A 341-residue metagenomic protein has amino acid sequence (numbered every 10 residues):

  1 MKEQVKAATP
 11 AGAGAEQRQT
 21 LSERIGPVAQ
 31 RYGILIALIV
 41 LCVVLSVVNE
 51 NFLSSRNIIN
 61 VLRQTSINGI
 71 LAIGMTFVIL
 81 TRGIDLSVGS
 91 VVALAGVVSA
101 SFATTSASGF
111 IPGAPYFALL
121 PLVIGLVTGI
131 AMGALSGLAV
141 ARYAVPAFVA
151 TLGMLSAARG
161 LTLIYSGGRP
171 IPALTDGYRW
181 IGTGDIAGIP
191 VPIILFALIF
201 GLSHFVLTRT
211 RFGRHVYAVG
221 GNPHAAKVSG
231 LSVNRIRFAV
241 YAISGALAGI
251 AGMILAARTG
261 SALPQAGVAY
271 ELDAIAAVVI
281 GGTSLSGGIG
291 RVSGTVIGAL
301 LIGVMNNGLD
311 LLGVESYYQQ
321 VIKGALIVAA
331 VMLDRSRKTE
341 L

Functional and structural regions predicted by a protein language model:
M1-L41, V228, S232-R235, N307-L341: Cytosolic-side transmembrane-helix boundaries in multi-pass membrane proteins
E3-A72, A107-L120, D185: Membrane-interfacial amphipathic/re-entrant helices at transmembrane-helix boundaries
R31-I36, V61, N68-G69, S90-L94 (+7 more regions): Hydrophobic alpha-helical transmembrane segments
I34-S46, M75, L126-G129, A158-G160 (+5 more regions): Hydrophobic core segments of alpha-helical transmembrane domains in multi-pass membrane transport and ion-translocation
L80-L135: Membrane-embedded helix boundary and interhelical linker motif in transport proteins
F117-G125, A131-S136, V140, G188-A262: Helix-loop-helix "hairpin" substructures at the membrane interface of multi-pass membrane proteins
Y143, A147-T210, I236-A239, A257-V268 (+1 more regions): Transmembrane helix-bundle core of multi-pass membrane transporters and related energy-transducing complexes
A248, R258-G324: Transmembrane alpha-helical segments in multi-pass inner-membrane proteins
